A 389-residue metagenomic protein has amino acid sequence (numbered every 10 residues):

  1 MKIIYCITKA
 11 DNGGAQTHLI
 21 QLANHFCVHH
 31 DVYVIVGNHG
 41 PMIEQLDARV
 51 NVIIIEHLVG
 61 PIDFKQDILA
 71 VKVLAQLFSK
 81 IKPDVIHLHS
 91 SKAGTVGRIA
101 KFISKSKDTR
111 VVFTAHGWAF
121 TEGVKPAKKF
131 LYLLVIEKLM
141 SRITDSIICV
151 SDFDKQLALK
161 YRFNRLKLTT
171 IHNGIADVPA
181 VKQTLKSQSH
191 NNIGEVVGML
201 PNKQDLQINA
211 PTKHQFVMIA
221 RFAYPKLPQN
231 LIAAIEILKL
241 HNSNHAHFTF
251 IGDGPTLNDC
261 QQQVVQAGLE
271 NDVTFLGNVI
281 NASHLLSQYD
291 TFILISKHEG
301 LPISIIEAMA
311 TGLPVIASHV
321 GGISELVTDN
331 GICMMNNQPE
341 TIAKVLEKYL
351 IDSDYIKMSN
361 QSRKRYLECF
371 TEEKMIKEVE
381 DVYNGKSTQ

Functional and structural regions predicted by a protein language model:
Y5-Q66, F153, L157-Y161, L168-T170 (+1 more regions): N-terminal strand-loop element at the rim of the active site of nucleotide-sugar-dependent glycosyltransferases
G13-Q21, H214, M218-L240, P255-D259 (+1 more regions): A conserved mid-protein helix/loop that constitutes part of the nucleotide-sugar donor-binding site
K65-K72, R110, F120-I143: Nucleotide-sugar donor phosphate/pyrophosphate-binding loop at the beta->alpha transition of glycosyltransferases
I143-L168, I175-A180: A short, active-site helix/loop in glycosyltransferases that binds the activated sugar's phosphate group
N278, K297: Aromatic "clamp/platform" in nucleotide-sugar-dependent glycosyltransferases that forms part of the donor/acceptor
P314-A317: Short hydrophobic beta-strand element within catalytic cores of glycosyltransferases and related nucleotide-activated
D329-E340, K348-S353: Conserved acidic donor-binding segment of nucleotide-sugar-dependent glycosyltransferases
D354-C369, E378-D381: A short, well-ordered alpha-helix in the C-terminal region of glycosyltransferases
